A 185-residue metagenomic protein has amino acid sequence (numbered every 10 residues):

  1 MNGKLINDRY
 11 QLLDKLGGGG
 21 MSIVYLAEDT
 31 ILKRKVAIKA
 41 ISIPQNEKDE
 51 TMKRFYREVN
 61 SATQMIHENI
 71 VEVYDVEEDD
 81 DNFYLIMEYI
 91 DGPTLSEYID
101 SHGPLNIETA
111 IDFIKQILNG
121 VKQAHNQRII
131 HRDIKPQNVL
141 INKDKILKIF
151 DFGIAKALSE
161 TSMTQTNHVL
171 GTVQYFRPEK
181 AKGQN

Functional and structural regions predicted by a protein language model:
L13-G19, V24: Protein kinase glycine-rich loop
E28-K35: Conserved N-lobe loop of protein kinases adjacent to the ATP-binding glycine-rich P-loop
S42-Q64: AlphaC helix of the eukaryotic protein kinase fold
V76: Activation-segment/catalytic-loop signature of the eukaryotic protein kinase fold
D80-T94, Y98: Conserved short submotifs of the Hanks-type protein kinase catalytic core that shape the nucleotide-binding pocket
F113-I114: Activation segment signature within eukaryotic-like protein kinase domains
I117-I129: Protein kinase catalytic-loop region centered on the HRD/HxD motif
